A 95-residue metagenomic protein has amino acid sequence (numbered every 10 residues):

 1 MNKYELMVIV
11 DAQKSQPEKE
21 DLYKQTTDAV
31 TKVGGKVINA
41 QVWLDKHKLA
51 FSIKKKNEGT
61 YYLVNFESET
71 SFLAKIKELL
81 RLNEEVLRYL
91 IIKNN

Functional and structural regions predicted by a protein language model:
M1-G59, E67-N95: Long, contiguous binding/interaction regions
